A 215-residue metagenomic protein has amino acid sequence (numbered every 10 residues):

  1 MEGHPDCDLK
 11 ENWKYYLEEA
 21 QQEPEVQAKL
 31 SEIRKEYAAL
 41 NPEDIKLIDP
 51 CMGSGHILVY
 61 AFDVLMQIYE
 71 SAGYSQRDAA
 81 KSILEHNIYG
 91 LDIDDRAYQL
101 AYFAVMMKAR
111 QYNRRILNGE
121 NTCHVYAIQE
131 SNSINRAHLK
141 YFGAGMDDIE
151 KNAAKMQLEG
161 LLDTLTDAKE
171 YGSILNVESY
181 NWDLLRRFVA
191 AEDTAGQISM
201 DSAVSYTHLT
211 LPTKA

Functional and structural regions predicted by a protein language model:
M1-L211, A215: SAM-dependent methyltransferase catalytic region
